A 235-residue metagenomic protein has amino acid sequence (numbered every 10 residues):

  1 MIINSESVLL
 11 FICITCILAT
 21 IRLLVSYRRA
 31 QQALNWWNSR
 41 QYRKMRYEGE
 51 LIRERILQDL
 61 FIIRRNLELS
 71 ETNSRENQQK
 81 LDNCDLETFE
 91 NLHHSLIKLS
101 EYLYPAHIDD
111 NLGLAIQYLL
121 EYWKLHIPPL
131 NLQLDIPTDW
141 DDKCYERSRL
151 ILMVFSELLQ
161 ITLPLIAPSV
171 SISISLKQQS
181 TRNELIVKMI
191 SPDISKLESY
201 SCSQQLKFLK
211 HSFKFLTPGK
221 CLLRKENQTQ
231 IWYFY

Functional and structural regions predicted by a protein language model:
I2-R46: Conserved signal-transmission helix
I21-A33, D110-R147, K210-T217: Helix-loop-beta hinge of the Bergerat
W37, K44, E48, I52-R55 (+4 more regions): Non-transmembrane, amphipathic alpha-helical segments
Q41-S74, Y145-Q179, Q205-F213: Conserved ATP-binding N-box helix of the HATPase_c
Q79-Q133: Conserved DHp (HisKA) dimerization/phosphotransfer helix of two-component histidine kinases, i.e., the long coiled-coil
D110-L114, D135, I166-S201: Conserved beta-strand-loop-beta-strand hairpin that lines the nucleotide-binding pocket of ATP/GTP-utilizing enzymes
K196-E226: ATP phosphate-binding glycine-rich loop and adjacent ATP-lid/helix-beta elements within ATP-binding kinase/ATPase
E226-Y235: Short C-terminal beta-strand
